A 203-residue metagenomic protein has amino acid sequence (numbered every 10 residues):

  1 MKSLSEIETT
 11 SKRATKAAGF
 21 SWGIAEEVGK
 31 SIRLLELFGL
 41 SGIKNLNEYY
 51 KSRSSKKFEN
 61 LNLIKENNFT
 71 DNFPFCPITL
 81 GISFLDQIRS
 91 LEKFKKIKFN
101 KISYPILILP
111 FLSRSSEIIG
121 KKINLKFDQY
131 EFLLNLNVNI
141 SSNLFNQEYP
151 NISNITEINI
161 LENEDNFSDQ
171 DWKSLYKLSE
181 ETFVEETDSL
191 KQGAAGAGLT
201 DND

Functional and structural regions predicted by a protein language model:
M1-L63: Long alpha-helical, hydrophobic tracts
L4, E26, I32, I78 (+3 more regions): Aromatic-enriched hydrophobic runs in primary sequence
T9-T10, T15, T70, T79 (+4 more regions): Residue-identity detector for threonine
I43, E48-I140: A glycine-rich, acidic short-motif signal
F99-N100, S113-D203: Glycine-rich, aromatic-bearing surface loops/beta-hairpins
